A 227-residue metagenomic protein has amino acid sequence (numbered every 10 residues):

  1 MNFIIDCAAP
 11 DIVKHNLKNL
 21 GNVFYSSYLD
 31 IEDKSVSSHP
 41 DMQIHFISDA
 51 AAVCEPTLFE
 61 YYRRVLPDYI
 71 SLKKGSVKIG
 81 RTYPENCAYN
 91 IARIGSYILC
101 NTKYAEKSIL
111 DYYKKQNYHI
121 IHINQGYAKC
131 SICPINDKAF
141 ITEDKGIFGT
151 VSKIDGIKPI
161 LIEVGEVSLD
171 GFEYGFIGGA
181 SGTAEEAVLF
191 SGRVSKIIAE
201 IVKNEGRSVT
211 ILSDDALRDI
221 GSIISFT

Functional and structural regions predicted by a protein language model:
M1-T227: Histidine/cysteine-enriched polar flanking segments
